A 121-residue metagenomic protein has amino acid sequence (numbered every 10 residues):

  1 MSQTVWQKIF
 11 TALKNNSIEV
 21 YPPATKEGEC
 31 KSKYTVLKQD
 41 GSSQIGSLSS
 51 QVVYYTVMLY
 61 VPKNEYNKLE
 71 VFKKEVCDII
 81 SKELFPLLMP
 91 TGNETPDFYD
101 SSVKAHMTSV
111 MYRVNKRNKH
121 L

Functional and structural regions predicted by a protein language model:
M1-Y21, Q39-L121: Charged, amphipathic alpha-helical segments and their flanking helix caps
Y21-G28: Short acidic low-complexity segments
C30-K31, Q51: A short, polar/charged loop/turn motif at coil->beta-strand junctions and beta-hairpin connectors
K31-D40: A short, hydrophobic beta-strand-centered structural micro-motif
